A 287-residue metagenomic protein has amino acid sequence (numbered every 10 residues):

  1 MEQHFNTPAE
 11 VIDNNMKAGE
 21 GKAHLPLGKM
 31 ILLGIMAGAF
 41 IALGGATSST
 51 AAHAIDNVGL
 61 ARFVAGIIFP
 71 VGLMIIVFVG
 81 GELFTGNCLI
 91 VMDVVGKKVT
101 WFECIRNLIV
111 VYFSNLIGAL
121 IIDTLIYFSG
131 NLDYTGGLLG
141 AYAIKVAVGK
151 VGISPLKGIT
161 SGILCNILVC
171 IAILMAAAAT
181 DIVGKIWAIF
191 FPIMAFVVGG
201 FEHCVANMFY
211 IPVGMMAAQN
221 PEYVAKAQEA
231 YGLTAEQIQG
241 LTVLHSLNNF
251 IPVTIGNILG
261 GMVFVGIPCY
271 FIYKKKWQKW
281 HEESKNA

Functional and structural regions predicted by a protein language model:
M1-A287: Alpha-helical transmembrane segments and their helix-helix packing motifs
